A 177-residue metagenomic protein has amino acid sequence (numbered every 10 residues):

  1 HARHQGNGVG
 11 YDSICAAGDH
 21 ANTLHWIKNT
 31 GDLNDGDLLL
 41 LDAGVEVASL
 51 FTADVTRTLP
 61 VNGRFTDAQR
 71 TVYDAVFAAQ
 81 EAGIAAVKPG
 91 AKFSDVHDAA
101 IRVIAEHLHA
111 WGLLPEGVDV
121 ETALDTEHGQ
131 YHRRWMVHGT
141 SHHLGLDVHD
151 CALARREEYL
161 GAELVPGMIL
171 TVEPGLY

Functional and structural regions predicted by a protein language model:
H1-Y177: Active-site neighborhoods and metal-handling regions in enzymes and metal-associated proteins
